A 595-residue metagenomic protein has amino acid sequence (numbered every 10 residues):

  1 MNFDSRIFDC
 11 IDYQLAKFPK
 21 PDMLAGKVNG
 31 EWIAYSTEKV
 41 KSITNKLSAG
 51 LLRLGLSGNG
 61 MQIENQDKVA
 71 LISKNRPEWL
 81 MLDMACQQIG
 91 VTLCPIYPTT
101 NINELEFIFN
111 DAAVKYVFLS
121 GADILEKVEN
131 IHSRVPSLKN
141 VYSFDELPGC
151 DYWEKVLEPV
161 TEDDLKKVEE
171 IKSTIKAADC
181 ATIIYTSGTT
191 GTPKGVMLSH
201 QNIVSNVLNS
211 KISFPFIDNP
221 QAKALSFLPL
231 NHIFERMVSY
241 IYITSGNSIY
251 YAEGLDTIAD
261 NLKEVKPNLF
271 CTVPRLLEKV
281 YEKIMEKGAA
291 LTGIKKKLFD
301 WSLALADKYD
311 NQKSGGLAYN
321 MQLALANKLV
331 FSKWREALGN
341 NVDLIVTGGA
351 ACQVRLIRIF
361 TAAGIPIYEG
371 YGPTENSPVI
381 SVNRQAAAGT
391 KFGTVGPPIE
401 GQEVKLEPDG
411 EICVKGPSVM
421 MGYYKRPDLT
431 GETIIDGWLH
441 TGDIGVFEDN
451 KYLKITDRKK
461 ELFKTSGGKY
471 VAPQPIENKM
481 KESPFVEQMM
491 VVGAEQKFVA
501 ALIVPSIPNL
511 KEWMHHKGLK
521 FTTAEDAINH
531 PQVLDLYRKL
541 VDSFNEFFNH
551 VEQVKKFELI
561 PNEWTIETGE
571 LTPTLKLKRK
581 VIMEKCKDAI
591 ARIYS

Functional and structural regions predicted by a protein language model:
P19-D22, S143, T161-Y185, T192 (+1 more regions): Conserved pre-ATP/AMP-binding loop-to-beta segment of ANL
L24-R76, D83-M84, N101-E106, E158-V160 (+1 more regions): Conserved AMP-binding/adenylate-forming core of the ANL superfamily
A34-T37, A181-V207: Conserved AMP-binding A3 loop
Q88-E158, L536, D542: Structural core segment of the AMP-binding/adenylate-forming
D123-A177, I284-K333: ANL superfamily adenylate-forming
V204-S226, L230-F331, N341: Conserved AMP-binding/adenylation subdomain of ANL enzymes
P398-T465, E482: Conserved ATP-binding/catalytic segment of the ANL
Q488-V491, G518, L534-S595: Conserved C-terminal "lid"/linker of ANL adenylate-forming enzymes
